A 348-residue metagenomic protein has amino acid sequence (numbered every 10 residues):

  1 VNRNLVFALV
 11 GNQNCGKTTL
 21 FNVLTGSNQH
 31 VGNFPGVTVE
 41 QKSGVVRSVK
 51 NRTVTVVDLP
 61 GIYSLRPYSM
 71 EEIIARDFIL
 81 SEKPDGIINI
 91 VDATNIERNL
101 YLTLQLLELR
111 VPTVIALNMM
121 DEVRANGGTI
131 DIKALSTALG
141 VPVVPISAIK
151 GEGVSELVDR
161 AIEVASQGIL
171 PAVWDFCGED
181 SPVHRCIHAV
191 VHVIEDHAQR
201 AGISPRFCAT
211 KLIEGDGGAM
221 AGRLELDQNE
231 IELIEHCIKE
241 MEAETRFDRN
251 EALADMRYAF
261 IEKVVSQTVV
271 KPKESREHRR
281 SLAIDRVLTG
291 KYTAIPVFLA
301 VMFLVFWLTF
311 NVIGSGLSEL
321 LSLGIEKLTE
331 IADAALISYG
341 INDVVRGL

Functional and structural regions predicted by a protein language model:
V1-S69, S81-E82, G86, E108: Conserved G1/Walker A P-loop phosphate-binding module
S27, G36, G61-I62, A93-E97 (+2 more regions): Conserved nucleotide-binding/hydrolysis micro-motifs of P-loop NTPases
V46-N51, I74-V144: Conserved C-terminal guanine-recognition region of P-loop GTPase G domains, centered on the G4
V114, R124-E274: Alpha-helical transmembrane helix bundles of large polytopic membrane transport and channel proteins
N250, T268-S281, I325, A335-D343: Short, membrane-interfacial amphipathic segments enriched in basic
R276, L288-F298: Membrane-interface helix starts
V297-L308: Hydrophobic core segments of alpha-helical transmembrane domains in multi-pass membrane transport and ion-translocation
L308-S338, D343-V344: Interfacial/capping segments of alpha-helical transmembrane domains
